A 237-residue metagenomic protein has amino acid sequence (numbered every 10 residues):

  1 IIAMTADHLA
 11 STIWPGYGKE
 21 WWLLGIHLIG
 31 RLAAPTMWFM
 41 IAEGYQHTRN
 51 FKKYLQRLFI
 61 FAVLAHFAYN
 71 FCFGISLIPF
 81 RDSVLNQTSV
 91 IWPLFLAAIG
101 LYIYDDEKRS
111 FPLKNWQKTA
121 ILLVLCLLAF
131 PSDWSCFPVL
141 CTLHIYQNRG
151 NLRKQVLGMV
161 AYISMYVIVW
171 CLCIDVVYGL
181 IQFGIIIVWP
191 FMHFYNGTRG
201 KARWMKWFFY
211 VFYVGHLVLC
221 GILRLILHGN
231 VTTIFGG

Functional and structural regions predicted by a protein language model:
I1-G237: Alpha-helical transmembrane segments and their immediate juxtamembrane cytosolic regions
